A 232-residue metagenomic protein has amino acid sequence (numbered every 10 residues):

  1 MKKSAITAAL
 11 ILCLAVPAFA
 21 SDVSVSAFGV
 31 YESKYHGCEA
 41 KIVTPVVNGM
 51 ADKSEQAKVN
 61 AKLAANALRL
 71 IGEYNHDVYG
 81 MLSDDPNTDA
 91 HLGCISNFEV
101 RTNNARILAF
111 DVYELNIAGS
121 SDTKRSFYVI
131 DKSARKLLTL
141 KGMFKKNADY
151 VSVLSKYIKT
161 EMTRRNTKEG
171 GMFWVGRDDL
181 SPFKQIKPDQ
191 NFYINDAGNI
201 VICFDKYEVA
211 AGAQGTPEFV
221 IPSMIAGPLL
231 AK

Functional and structural regions predicted by a protein language model:
M1-A8: Bacterial N-terminal signal peptides that target proteins for export
A8-A15: Bacterial N-terminal signal peptides
A20-K232: Compositionally biased intrinsically disordered regions enriched in Thr/Gly
